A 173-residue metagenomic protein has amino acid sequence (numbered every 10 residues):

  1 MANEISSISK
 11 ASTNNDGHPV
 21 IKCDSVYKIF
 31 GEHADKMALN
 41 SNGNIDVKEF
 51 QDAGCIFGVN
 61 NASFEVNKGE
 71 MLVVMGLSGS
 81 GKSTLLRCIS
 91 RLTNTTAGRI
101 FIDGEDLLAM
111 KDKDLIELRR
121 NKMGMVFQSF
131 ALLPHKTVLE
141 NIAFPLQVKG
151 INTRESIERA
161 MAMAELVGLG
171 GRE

Functional and structural regions predicted by a protein language model:
M1-C55: ABC-family P-loop ATPase nucleotide-binding domain
K22, L39-K48, E105-D106, Q147-G150 (+1 more regions): Conserved ABC ATPase "signature" region
E49-A53, L107-G124, V148, T153: ABC ATPase NBD coupling module
S90: Helix-to-loop junction immediately C-terminal to a conserved catalytic motif
R99-F101, E105: ATP-binding/catalytic-site motifs of ATP-hydrolyzing domains
H135-A143: Short coil-to-helix segment of the ABC ATPase nucleotide-binding domain corresponding to the Q-loop/switch region
